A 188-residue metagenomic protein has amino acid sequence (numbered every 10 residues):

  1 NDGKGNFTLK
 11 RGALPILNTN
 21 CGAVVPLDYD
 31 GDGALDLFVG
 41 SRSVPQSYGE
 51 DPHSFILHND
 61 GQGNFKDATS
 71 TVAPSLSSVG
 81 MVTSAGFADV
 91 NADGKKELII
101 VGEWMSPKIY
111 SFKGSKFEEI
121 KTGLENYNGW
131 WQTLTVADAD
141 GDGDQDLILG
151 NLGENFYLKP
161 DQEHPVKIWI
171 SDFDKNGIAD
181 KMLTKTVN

Functional and structural regions predicted by a protein language model:
N1-T19, L57-G80, S111-G129, W169-N188: Blade-edge motifs of beta-propeller repeat domains
D2, S41, G49-D51, D60 (+1 more regions): Structural signature of WD-repeat beta-propellers
C21-G31, L35, H58, V82-A92 (+3 more regions): Beta-propeller blade termini
D32, D93, E97, D142 (+2 more regions): Acidic carboxylate motifs that coordinate Ca2+ or other divalent cations, activating on Asp/Glu
L37-S41, L98-G102, L147-N151: Hydrophobic beta-strand segments that make up the repeating blades of beta-propeller and related beta-repeat
Q46-P52, E103-M105, K159-H164: Short, solvent-exposed loop/turn segments at conserved positions within beta-propeller repeat blades
P52-S54, G63, M105-P107, Q132 (+1 more regions): Repetitive beta-architecture junctions, highlighting loop-to-beta-strand starts across blade-like repeats
E119-W169: Conserved, well-structured beta-alpha core segment at the onset of a catalytic domain
